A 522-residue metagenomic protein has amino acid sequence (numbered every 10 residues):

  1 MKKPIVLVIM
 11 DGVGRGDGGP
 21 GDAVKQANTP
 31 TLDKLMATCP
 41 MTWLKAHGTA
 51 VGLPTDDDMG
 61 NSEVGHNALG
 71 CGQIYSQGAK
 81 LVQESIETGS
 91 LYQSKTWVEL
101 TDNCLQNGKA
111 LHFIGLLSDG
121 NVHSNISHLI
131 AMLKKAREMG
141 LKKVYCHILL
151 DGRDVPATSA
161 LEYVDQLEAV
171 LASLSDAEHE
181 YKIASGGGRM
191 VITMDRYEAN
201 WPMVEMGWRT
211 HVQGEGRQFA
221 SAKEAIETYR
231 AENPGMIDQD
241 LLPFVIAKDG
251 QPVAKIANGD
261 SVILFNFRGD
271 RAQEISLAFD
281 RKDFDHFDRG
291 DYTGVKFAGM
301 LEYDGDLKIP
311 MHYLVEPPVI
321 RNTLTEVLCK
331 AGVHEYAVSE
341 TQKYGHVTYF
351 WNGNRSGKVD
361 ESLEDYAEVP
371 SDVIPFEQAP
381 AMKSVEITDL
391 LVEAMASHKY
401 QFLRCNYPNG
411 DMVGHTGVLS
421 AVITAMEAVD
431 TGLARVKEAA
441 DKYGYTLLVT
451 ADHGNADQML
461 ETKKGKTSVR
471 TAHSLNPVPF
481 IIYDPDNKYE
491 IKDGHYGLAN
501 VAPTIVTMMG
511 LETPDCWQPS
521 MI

Functional and structural regions predicted by a protein language model:
M1-I522: Feature captures the catalytic ectodomains and active-site-proximal regions of enzymes that hydrolyze or transfer
